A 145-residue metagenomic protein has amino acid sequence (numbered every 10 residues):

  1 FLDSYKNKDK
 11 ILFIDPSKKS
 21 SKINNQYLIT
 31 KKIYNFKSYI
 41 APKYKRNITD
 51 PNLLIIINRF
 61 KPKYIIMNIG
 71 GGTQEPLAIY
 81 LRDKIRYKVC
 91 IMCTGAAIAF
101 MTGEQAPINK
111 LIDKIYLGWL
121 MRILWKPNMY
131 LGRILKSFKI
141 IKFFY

Functional and structural regions predicted by a protein language model:
F1-I56, F60: Conserved beta-alpha
Y5-K6, D83-Y87: Short, conserved loop/helix-junction motifs that constitute active-site signature segments in enzyme catalytic cores
L12, Y64-N68, M92: Structural motif
D15, G70-E75: Active-site glycine- and acidic-residue-rich loops that bind and position anionic ligands or nucleotide-like cofactors
A41-R46, Y87-W125: Short, flexible loop segments at boundaries between secondary-structure elements
I57, K61-I66, G70-G71: Proline-aspartate-enriched helix->loop->beta-strand connector
E75-K84: Short Gly/Thr/Asp-enriched flexible loops that form oxyanion-binding sites at enzyme active sites
R122-F144: A charged, well-structured terminal subsegment
